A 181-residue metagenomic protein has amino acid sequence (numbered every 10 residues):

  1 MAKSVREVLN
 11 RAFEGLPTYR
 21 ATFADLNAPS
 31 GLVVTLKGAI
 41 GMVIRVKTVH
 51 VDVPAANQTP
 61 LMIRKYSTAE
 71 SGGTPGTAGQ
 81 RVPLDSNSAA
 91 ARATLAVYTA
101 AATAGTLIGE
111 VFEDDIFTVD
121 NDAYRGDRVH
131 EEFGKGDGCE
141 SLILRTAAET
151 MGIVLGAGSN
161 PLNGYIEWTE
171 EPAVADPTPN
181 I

Functional and structural regions predicted by a protein language model:
K3-R45, D52-P83, G138-I181: C-terminal interaction-tip segments
S88-S141: Extended, solvent-exposed segments with strong compositional bias
